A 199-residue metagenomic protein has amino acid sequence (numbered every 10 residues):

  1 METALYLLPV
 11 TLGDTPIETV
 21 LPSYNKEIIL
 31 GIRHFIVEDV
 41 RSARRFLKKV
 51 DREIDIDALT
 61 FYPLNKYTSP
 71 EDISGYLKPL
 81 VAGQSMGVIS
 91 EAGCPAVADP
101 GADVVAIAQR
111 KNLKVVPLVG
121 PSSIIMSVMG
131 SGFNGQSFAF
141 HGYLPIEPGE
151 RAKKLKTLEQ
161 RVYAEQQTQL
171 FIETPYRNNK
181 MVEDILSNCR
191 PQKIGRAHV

Functional and structural regions predicted by a protein language model:
M1-L64: Glycine-rich, flexible N-terminal cofactor/catalytic loop recognition
M1-T15, I28, S122, M126-R196: Beta-strand/loop-alpha-helix module characteristic of Rossmann-like adenine-cofactor folds
I29-F35, N112-V116, T168-Q169: Short active-site oxyanion
I36-V37, G87-G93, T168-E173: Acidic beta-strand-to-loop metal/phosphate-binding motif
R41-A43, G93, S123, R177: Alpha-helix capping/helix-boundary segments
Y62-S69, L144-P148: Conserved helicase motor
Y67-L77: Glycine-rich, highly charged phosphate/nucleotide-binding loops
V81-A139: Short glycine-cluster motifs
